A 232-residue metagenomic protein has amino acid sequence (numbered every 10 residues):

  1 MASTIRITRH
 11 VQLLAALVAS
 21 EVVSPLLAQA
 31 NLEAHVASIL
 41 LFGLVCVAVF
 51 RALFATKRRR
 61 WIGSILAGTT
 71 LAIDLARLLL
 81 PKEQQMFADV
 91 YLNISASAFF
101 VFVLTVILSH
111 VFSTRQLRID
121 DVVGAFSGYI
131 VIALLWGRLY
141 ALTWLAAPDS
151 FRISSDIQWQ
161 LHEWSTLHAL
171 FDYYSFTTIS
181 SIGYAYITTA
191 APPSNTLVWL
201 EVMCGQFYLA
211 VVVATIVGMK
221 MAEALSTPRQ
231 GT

Functional and structural regions predicted by a protein language model:
M1-A15, R58: N-terminal membrane topogenic signal
L14-Q29, C46-V47, L71-L79: Membrane-embedded alpha-helical segments in integral membrane proteins
V22-H35, F50-K57, E83: Short, hydrophobic transmembrane alpha-helix segments
L27-L32, L135-Y173: Outer-pore turret/helix-boundary of cation channels
Q29-G43, S64, D89-F99, F171: Structural signature of hydrophobic alpha-helical transmembrane segments
R58-T70, D89-A96, L117-F126: Cytoplasmic-side transmembrane-helix entry/capping segments in multi-pass membrane proteins
F102-D149: Pore-domain transmembrane helices of cation channels
S165-T227: Pore domain of cation channels
